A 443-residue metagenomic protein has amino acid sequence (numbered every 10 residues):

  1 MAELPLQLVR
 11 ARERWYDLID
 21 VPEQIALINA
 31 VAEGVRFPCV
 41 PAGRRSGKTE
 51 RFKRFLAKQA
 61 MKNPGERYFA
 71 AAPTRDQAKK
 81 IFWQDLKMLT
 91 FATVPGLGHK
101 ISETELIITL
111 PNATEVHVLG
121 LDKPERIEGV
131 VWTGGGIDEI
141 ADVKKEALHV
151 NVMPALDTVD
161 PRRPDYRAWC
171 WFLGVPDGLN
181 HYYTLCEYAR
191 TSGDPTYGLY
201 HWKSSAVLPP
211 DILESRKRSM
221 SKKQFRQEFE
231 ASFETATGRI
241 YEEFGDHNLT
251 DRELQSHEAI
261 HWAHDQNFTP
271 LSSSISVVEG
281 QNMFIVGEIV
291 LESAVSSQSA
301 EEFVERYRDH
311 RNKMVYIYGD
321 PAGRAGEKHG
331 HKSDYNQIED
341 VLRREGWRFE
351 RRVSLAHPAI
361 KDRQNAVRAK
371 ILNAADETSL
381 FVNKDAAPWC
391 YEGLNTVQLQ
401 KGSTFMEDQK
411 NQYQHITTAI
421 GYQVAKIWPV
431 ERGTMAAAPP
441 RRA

Functional and structural regions predicted by a protein language model:
M1-L271, I275-V278, Y316-Y318, T417-V424: Phosphate/NTP-binding elements of NTP-utilizing enzymes
A72-K79, S219, K328, H357 (+2 more regions): Generic detection of long, well-ordered alpha-helical segments
M153, D157-D160, D177, Y183-E187 (+7 more regions): Unusually extended, aromatic-enriched hydrophobic runs near protein termini
F268, S333, Q414: Short, well-structured alpha-helical interface segments that form or flank functional binding sites
N282-N411, V430-A443: Mg2+-dependent endonuclease catalytic cores in nucleic-acid-processing enzymes, primarily RNase H-like
N411-G433: Hydrophobic, glycine-enriched assembly/anchoring segments
